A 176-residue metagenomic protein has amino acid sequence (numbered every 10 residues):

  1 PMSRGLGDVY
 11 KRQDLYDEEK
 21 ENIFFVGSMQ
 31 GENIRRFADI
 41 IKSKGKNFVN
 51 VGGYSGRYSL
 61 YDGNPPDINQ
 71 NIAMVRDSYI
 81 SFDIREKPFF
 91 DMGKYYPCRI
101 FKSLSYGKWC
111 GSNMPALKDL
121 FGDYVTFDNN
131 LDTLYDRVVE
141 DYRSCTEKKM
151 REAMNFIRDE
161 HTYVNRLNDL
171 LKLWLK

Functional and structural regions predicted by a protein language model:
P1-Y10: Single conserved hydrophobic/aromatic residue that forms the stacking wall/gate of nucleotide- or nucleobase-binding
S3, G31-I34, P97: A short, basic/aromatic alpha-helical/loop segment that forms part of the nucleotidyl-sugar donor-binding site
K11-I80, P88-F90: Conserved catalytic-core segment of nucleotide-activated headgroup transferases in glycan assembly
G53, R57-K176: Catalytic binding pocket for nucleotide-activated donors in carbohydrate/polymer assembly enzymes
